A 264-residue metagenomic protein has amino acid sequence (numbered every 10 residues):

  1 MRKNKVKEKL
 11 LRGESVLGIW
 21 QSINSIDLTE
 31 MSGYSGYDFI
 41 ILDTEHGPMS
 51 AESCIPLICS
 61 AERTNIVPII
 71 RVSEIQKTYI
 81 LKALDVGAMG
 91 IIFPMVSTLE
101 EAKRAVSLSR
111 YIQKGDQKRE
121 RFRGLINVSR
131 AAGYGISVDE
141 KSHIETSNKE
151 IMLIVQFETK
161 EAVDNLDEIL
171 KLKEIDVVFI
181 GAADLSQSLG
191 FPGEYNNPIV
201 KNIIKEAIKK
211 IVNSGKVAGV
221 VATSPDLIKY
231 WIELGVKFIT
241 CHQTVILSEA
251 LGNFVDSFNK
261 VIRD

Functional and structural regions predicted by a protein language model:
M1-D264: Expand to "…catalyze enediolate/carbanion chemistry for C-C bond making/breaking, isomerization, decarboxylation
